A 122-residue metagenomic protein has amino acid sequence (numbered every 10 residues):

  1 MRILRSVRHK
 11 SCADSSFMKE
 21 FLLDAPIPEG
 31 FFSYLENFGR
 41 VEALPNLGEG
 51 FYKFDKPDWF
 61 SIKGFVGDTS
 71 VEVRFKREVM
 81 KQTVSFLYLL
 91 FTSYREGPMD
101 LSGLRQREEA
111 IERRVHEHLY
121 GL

Functional and structural regions predicted by a protein language model:
V7-E42: Short Lys/Arg-enriched alpha/beta "domain-start" segment
C12, S33-L122: Polybasic, proline/glycine-rich intrinsically disordered low-complexity segments
